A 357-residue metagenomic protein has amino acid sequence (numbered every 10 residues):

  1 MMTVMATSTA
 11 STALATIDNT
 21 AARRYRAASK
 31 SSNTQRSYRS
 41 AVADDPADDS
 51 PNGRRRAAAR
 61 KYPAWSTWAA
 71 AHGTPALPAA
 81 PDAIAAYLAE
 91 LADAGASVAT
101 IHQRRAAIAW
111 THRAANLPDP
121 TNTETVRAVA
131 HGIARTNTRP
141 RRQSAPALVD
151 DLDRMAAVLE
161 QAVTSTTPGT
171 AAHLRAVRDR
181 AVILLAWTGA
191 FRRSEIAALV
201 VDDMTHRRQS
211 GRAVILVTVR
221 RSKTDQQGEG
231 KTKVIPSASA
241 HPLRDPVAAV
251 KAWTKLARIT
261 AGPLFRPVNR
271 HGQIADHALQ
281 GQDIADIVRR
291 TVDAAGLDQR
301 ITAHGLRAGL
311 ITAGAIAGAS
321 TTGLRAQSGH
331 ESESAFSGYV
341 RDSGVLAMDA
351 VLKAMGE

Functional and structural regions predicted by a protein language model:
M1-S8, K353-E357: C-terminal secondary-structure termini that scaffold catalytic or DNA-interacting sites
S8-I17, A171: A detector for short, charged/polar N-terminal pre-domain segments
T9-T12, P51, G344: Compositionally biased regions
A10-L14, S37, A57, A76-A79 (+3 more regions): A generic short alpha-helical patch detector that favors 3-5-residue windows in or near N-terminal regions
A15-A28: Short, contiguous pre-domain boundary segments
N19, A85-D93, V98-Q103, A107-G305 (+2 more regions): Conserved catalytic core of the tyrosine transesterase superfamily
K30-V126, R175: Non-catalytic DNA-binding core/recognition domains of DNA-processing enzymes
G309: A contiguous, mid-domain pocket- or channel-lining segment that forms the substrate-recognition surface
